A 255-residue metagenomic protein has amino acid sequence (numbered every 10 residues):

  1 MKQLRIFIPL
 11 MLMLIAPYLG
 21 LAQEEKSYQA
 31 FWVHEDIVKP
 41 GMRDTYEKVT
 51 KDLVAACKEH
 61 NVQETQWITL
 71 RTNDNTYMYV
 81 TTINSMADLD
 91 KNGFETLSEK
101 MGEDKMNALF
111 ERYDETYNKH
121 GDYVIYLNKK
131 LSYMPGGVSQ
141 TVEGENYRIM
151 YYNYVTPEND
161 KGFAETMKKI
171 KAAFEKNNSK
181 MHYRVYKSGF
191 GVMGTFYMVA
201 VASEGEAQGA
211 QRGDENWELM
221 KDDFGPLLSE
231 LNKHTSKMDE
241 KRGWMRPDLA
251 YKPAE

Functional and structural regions predicted by a protein language model:
M1-S27: Bacterial Sec-dependent N-terminal signal peptides
L21-E255: Short S/T/G/P-rich N-terminal loop/turn motif that feeds into the first structured element of a domain
